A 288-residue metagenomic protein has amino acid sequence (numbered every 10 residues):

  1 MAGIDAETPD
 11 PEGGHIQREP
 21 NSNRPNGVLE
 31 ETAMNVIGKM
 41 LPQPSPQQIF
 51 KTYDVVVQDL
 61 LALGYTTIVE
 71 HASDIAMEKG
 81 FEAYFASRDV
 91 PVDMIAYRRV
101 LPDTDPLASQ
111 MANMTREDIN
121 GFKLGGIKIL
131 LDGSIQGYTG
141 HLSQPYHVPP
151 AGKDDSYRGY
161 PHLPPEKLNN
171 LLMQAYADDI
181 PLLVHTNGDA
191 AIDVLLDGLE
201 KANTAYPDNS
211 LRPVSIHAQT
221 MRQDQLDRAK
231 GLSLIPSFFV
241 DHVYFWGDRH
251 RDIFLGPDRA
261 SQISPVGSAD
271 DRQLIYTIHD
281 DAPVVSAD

Functional and structural regions predicted by a protein language model:
M1-S109, G125, I129-A191, T204-P207 (+2 more regions): Divalent metal-binding segments
M77-E82, I192-E200, D227, W246-I253 (+1 more regions): Histidine/acidic-residue-rich catalytic or RNA/ligand-binding cores of hydrolases and nuclease-related proteins
L107-A112, V214-H217, R222-Q223: Flexible, glycine/threonine-enriched loop-and-boundary segments that flank and lead into catalytic domains of large
I119-T139, S233-Y244: Non-cysteine beta-strand/loop elements that form the S-adenosyl-L-methionine
I135, I180-A190, F238, A269-D288: Short acidic/histidine-rich active-site segments
E200-A202, A229-S237, R272-L274: Glycine-enriched alpha-helix->loop->beta-strand junction motifs that scaffold or abut catalytic
N209-R212, H217, W246-D258, T277: Short beta-alpha connecting loops at secondary-structure transitions that line or flank enzyme active sites
F254, V266-D270: A post-motif C-terminal structural segment
